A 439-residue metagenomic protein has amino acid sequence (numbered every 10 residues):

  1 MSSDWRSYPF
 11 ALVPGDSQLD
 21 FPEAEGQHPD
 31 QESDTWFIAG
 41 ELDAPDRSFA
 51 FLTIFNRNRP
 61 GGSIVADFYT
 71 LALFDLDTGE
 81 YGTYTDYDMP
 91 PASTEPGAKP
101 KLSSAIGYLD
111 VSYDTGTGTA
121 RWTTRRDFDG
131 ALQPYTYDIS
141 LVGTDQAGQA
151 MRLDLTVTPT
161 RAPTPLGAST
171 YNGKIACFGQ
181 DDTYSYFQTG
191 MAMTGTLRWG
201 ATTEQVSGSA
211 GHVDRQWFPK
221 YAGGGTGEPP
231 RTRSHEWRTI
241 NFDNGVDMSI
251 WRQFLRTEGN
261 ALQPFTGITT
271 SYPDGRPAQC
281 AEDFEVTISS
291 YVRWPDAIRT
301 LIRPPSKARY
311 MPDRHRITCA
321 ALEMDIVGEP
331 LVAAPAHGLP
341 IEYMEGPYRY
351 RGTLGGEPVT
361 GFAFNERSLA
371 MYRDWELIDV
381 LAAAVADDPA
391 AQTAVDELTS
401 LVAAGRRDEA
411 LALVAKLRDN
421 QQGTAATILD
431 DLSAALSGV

Functional and structural regions predicted by a protein language model:
M1-L413, R418-N420, T424-T427, D431-S437: Structured soluble/peripheral alpha/beta segments that form catalytic or ligand/cofactor-binding pockets
